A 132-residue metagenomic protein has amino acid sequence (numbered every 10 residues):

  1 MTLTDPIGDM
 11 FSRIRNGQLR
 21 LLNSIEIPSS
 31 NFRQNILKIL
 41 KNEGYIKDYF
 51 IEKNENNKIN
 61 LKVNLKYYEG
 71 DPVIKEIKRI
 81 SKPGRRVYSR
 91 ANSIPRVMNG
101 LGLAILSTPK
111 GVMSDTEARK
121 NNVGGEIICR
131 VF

Functional and structural regions predicted by a protein language model:
M1-F132: Core subunits and conserved enzymes of cellular information-processing and envelope-translocation systems across
